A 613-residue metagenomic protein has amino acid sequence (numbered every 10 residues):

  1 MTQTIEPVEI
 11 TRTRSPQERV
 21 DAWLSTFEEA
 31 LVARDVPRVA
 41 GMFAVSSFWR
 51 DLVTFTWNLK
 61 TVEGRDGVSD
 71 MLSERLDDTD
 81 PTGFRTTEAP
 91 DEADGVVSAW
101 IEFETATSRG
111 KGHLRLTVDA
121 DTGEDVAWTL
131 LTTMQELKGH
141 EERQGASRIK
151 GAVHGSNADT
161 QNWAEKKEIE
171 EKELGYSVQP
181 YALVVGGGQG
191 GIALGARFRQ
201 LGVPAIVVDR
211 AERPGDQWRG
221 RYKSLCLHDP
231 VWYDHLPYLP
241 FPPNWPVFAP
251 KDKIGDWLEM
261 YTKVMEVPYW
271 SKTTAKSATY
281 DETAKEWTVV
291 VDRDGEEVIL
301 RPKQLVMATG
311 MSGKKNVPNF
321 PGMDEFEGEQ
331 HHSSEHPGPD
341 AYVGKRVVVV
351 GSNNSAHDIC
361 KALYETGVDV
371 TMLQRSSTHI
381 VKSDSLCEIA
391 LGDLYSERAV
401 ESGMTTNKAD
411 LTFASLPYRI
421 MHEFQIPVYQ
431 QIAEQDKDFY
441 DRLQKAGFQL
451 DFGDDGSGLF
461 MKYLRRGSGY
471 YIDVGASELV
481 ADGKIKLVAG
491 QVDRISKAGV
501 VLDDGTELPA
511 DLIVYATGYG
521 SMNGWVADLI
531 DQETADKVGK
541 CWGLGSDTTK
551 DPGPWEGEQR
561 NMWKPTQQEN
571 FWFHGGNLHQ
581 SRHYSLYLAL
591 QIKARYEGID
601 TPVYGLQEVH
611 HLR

Functional and structural regions predicted by a protein language model:
M1-G41, V45, E168-Q179: Short, low-complexity N-terminal intrinsically disordered segments enriched in polar/charged residues
T2-Q3, W100-E170: Short beta-strand edge/turn micro-motifs at domain boundaries
Q17-R19, E29, A33-A93: A solvent-exposed, acidic/Ser-Thr-rich amphipathic alpha-helical stretch
T133, P180, V203, V208-R210 (+5 more regions): Flavin (primarily FAD) cofactor-binding/catalytic cores of flavoenzymes
V153-P180, H331-G344: A short, basic/flexible loop-to-alpha-helix module at the beginning of a structural domain
E171-L194, V343-N353: Beta1/beta-strand and adjacent pyrophosphate-binding region of the FAD-binding site in flavoprotein oxidoreductases
V184, G188-P230: Phosphate-binding active sites in nucleotide-utilizing proteins
R219-D256, S377-L450: Glycine-rich active-site loop/strand segments that organize a redox cofactor
